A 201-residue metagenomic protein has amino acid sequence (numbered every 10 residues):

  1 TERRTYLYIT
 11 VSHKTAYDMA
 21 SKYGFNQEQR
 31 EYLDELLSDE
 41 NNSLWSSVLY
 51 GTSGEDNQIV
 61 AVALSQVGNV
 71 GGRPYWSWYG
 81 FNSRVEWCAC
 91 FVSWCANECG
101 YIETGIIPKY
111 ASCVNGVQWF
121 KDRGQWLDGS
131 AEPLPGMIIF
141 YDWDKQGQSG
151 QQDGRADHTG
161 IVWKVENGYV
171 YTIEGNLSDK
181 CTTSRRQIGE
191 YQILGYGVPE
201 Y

Functional and structural regions predicted by a protein language model:
T1-N42: Structured alpha-helical subdomains that flank or immediately precede key functional sites
G24, E31-T104: N-terminal capping segments
E31, G54-A61, V114-Q118, A131 (+1 more regions): Generic alpha-helical secondary structure signal
Y75, F91, F140, G195-Y196: Aromatic-residue hotspot detector
I102-D179: ...with weaker cross-activation on analogous glycine-rich loops/strands in unrelated enzymes
E166-Y201: Active-site signature of cysteine proteases
